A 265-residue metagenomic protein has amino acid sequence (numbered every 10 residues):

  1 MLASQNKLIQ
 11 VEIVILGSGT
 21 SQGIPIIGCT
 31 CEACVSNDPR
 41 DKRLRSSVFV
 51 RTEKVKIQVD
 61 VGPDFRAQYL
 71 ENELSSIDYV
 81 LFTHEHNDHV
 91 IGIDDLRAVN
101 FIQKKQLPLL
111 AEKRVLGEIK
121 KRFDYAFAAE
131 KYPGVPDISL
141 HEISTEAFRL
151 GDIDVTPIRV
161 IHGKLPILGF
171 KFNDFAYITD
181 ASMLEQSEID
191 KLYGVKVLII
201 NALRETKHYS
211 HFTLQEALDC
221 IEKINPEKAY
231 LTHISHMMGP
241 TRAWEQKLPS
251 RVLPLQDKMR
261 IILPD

Functional and structural regions predicted by a protein language model:
L2-N72, I138-S187, D257-D265: Core dinuclear metal-dependent hydrolase active-site scaffold
G19, K113-V115, I234-M237: Residues in the short beta-alpha loop(s) of Rossmann-like NAD(P)-binding domains
G23, A67, V90-I91, H208 (+2 more regions): Glycine/Thr-rich phosphate-binding loops of Rossmann-like dinucleotide-binding domains
K54-A111, V195-V197: Active-site metal-binding motif and surrounding structural segment of the metallo-beta-lactamase
Q58-G62, D78-H86, L110-E112, F175-A181 (+3 more regions): Active-site neighborhood of phospho(di)ester-bond hydrolases with catalytic His/Asp-centered motifs
S75, P136, G151-I153, Y193 (+1 more regions): Structured loop/turn residues at beta-strand edges in well-structured enzyme cores
Q103-Q106, V115-L140: Active-site neighborhood of divalent metal-dependent phosphoester bond hydrolases
E185-D265: Binuclear metal-ion centers of metallo-dependent hydrolases, dominated by the metallo-beta-lactamase
